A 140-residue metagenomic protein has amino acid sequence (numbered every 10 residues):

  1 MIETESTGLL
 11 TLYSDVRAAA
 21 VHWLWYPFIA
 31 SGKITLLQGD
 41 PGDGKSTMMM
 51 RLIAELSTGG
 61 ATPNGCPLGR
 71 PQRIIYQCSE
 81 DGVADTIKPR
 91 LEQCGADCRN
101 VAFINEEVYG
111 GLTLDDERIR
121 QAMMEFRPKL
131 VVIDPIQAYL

Functional and structural regions predicted by a protein language model:
E3, L10, A19-A20, L24-Y26 (+4 more regions): Conserved inter-motif catalytic segment of the P-loop NTP-binding fold
Y13-D15: Alpha-helical interaction segments
I34: Walker A (P-loop) ATP-phosphate-binding motif of ABC ATPase nucleotide-binding domains
Q38: Residues at the beta-strand->loop junction immediately N-terminal to the Walker
M48, L52: Hydrophobic positions on the alpha1 helix immediately C-terminal to the Walker A/P-loop
S57: Gly/Ala-rich phosphate-binding loop of Rossmann-like dinucleotide-binding domains, activating on the conserved
